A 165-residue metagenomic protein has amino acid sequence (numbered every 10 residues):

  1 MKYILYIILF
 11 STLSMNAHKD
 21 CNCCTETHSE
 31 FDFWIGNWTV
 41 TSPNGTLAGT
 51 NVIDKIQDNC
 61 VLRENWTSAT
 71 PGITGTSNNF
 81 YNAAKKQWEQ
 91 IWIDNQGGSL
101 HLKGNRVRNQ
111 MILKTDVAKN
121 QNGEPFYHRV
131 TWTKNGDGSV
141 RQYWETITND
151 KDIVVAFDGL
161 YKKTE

Functional and structural regions predicted by a protein language model:
M1-N22: Bacterial Sec-dependent N-terminal signal peptides
A17-E165: Hydrophobic small-molecule pocket/channel-lining residues, especially in calycin-type beta-barrels
